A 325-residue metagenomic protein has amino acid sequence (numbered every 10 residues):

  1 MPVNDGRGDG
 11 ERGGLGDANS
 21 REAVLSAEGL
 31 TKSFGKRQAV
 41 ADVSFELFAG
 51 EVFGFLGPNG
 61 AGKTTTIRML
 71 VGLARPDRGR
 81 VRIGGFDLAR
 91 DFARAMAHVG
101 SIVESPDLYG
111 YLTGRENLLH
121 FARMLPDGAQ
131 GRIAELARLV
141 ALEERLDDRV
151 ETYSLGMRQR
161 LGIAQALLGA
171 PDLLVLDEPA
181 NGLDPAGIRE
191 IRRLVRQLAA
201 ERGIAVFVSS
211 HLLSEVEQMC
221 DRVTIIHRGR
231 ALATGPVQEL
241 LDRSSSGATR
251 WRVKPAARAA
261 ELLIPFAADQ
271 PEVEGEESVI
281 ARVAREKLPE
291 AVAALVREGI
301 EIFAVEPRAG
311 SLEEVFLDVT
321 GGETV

Functional and structural regions predicted by a protein language model:
M1-T31, G322-V325: ABC-family P-loop ATPase nucleotide-binding domain
E22-A27, K32-V208, L213-H227, L232-A233: ABC transporter nucleotide-binding domains
R192-R282: ABC transporter nucleotide-binding domain
S246-V319, V325: Short, charged/small-residue-rich alpha-helical element at the C-terminal edge of ABC transporter nucleotide-binding
